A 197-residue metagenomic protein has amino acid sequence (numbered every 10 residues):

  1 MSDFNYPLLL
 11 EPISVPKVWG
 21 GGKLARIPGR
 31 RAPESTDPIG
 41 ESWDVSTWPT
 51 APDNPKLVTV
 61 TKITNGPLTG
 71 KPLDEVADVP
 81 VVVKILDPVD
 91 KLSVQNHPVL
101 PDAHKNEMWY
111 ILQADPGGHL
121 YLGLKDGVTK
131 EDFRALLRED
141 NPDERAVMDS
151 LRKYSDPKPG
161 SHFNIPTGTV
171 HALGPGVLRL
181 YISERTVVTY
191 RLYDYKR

Functional and structural regions predicted by a protein language model:
M1-D132, T186-V187, D194-R197: Transition-metal
S35, V76, K84-L86, V147 (+2 more regions): Homeobox/homeodomain signature
E41, L92, E107, S161 (+2 more regions): Structural beta-strand/beta-sheet cores of well-ordered domains, especially the beta-sheet scaffolds that support
H97, D156-P175, E184: Conserved metal-binding segment of the jelly-roll/cupin
Q113-P166: Intrinsically disordered, low-complexity linker/loop segments enriched in Gly/Pro and charged/polar residues
A172-R197: Aromatic-anchored, glycine/proline-accented short structural segments that stabilize local strand-turns or short
